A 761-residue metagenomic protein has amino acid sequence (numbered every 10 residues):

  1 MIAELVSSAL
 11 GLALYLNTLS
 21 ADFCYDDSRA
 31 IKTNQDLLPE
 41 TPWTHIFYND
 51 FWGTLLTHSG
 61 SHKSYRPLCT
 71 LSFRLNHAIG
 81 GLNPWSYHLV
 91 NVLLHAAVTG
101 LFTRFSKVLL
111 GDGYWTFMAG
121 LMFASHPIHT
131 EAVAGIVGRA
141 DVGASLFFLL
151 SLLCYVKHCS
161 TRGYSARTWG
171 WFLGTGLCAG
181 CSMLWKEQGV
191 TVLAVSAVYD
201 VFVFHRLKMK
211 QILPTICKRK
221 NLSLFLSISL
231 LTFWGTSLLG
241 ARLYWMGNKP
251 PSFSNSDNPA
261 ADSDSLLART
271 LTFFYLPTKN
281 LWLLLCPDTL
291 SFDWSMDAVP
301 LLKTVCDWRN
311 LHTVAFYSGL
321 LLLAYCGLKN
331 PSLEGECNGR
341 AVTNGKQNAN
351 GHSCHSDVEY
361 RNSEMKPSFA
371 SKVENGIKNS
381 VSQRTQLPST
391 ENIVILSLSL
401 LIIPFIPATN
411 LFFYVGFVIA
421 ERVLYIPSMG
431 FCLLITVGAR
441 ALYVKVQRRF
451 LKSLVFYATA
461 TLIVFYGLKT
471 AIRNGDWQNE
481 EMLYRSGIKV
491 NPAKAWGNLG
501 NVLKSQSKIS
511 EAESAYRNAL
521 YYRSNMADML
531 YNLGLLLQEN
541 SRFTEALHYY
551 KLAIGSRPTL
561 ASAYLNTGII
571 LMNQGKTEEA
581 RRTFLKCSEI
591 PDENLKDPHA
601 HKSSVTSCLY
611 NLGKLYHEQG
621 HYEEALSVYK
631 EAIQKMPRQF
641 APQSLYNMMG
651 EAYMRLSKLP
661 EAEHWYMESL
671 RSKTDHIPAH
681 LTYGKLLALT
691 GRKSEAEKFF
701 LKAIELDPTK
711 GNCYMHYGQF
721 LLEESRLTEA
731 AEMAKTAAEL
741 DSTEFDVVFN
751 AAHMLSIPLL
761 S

Functional and structural regions predicted by a protein language model:
M1-G575, D592, S604-T606, N611 (+2 more regions): Polytopic membrane enzymes that build or remodel cell-surface glycoconjugates and lipids
K489, L520-Y521, L552-G555, K586-E589 (+5 more regions): Conserved structural position within tetratricopeptide repeats
N491, N525, T559, D597-A600 (+5 more regions): Structural signature of alpha-solenoid helical repeat junctions
W496-L503, A515, M529-N540, Y549 (+11 more regions): TPR/Sel1-like alpha-solenoid repeat signature
F584-D592, A731-F745, S756, S761: TPR/TPR-like (Sel1-like) alpha-helical repeat modules
